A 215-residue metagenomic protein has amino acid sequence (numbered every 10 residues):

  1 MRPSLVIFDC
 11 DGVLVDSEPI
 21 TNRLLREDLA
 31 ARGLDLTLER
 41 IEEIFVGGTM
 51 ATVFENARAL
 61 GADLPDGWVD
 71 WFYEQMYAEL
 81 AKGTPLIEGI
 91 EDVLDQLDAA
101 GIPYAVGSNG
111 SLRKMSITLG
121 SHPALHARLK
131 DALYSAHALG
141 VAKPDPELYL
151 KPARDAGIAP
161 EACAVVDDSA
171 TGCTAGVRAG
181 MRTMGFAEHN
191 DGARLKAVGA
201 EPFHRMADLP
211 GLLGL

Functional and structural regions predicted by a protein language model:
M1-S4, E91, D95, S111-L215: Asp-based, Mg2+/Mn2+-dependent phosphohydrolase catalytic module
R2-C10, L14-A100, S116: N-terminal helical cap/lid subdomain that shapes the substrate entry/recognition surface in HAD-like hydrolases
D9, V13, S108, D168: Conserved G/P- and acidic residue-centered "switch" motifs that form tight phosphate/ATP-binding loops in soluble
L86, G107, V141: Residue-level marker of regulatory loop/turn positions in helix-turn-helix DNA-binding domains and in histidine
